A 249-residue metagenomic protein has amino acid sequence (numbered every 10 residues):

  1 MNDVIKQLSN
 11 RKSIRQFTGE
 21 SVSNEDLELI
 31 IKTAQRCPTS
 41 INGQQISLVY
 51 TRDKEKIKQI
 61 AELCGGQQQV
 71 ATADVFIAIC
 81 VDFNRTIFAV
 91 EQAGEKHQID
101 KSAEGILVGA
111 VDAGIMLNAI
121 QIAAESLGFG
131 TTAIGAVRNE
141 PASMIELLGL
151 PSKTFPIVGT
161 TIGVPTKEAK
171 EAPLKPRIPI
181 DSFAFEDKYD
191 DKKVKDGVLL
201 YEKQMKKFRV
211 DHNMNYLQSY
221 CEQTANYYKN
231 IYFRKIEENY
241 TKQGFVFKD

Functional and structural regions predicted by a protein language model:
M1-D249: Acidic, surface-exposed loops and disordered segments
